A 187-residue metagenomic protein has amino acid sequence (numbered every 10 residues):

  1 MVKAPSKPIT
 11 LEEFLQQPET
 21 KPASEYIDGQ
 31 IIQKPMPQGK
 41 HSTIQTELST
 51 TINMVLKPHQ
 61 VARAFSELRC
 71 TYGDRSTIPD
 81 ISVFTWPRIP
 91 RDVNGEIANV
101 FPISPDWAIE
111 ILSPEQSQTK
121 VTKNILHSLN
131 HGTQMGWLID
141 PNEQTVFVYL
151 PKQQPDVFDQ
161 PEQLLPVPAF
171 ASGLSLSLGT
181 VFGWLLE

Functional and structural regions predicted by a protein language model:
M1-E187: Gly/Pro/Ser/Thr-rich low-complexity, intrinsically disordered segments predominantly at protein N-termini
